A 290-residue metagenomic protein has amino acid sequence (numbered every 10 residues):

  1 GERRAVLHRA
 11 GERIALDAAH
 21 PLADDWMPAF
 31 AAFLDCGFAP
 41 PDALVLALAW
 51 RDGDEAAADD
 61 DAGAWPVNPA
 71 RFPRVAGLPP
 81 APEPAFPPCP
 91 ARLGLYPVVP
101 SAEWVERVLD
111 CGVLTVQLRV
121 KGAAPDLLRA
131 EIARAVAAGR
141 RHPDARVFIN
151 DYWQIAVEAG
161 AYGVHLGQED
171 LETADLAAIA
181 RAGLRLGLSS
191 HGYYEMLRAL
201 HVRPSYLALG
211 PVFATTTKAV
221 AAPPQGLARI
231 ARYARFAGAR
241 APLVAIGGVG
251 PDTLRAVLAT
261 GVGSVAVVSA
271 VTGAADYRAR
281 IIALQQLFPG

Functional and structural regions predicted by a protein language model:
G1-A19: Conserved phosphate-donor
H20-P40, L44: Short, small-residue alpha-helix embedded
F38, E55-D59, R119-K121, Q168-L176 (+2 more regions): Glycine-rich phosphate-binding active-site loops on the catalytic face of alpha/beta enzymes
D42-A91: Charged C-terminal helix
A91-V99, L114-L118, V147-I149, V164-L166 (+4 more regions): Hydrophobic faces of well-ordered beta-strands that scaffold small-molecule active sites in alpha/beta enzyme cores
E106-G112, V136-H142, V157-E158, A177-R181 (+2 more regions): Acidic (Asp/Glu)-rich catalytic clusters
R129-D151, Q168, L176-H191, A222-P251 (+1 more regions): Alpha-helix-loop-beta-strand connector modules within alpha/beta enzyme cores
V147-Y162, H191-S205, A234-V244, V249-V267 (+1 more regions): Catalytic cores of alpha/beta
